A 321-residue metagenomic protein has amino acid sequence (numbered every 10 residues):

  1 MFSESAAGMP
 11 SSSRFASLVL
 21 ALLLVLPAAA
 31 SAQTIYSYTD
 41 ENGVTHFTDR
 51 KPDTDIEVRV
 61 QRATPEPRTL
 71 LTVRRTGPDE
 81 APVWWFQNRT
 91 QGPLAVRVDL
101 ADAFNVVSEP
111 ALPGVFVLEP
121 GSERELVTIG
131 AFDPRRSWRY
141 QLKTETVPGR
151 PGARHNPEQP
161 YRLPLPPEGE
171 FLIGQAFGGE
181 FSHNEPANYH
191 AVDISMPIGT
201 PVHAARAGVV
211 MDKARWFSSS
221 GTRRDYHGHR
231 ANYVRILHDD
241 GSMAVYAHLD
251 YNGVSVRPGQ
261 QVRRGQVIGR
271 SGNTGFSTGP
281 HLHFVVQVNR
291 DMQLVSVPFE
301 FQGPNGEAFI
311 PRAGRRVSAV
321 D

Functional and structural regions predicted by a protein language model:
M1-S13: N-terminal secretory signal peptides that target proteins for export/translocation
F2, A29-W85, R89-E125, G130 (+1 more regions): Short, cationic interaction patches enriched in Lys/Arg with P/S/T/G and frequent prolines that mark the mature domain
S17-P27: Bacterial N-terminal signal peptides
V115-R230: Surface-exposed, glycine-biased beta-strand/turn segments
N156-F177, H203, Y226-H229, V254-R263 (+1 more regions): Acidic, glycine-rich catalytic/binding loops that coordinate metals and/or anionic ligands
P197, H203, H238-G265: Short histidine-centered loop motifs in beta-beta connectors
F217-Y226, S271-H283: Active-site loop architecture of trypsin-fold serine endopeptidases
V234, R263-G275: Short hydrophobic beta/alpha edge segments that flank linear recognition/processing sites
